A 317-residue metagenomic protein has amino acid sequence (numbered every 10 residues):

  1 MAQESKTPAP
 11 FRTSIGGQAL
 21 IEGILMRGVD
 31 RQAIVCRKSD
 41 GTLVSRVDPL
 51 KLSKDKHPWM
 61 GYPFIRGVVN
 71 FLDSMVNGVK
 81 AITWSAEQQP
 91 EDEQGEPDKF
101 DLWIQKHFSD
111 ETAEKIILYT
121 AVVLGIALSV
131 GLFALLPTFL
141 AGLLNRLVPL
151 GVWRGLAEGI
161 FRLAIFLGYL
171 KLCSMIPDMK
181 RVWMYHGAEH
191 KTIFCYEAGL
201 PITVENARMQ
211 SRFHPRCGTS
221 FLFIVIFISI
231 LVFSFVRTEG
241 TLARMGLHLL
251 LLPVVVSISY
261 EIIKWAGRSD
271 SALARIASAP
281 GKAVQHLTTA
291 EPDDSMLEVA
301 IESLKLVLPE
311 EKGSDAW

Functional and structural regions predicted by a protein language model:
M1-P97: Divalent-cation
A2-L20, I24-M26, V148, V152-S220 (+2 more regions): Polar-ligand-bearing catalytic/cofactor-coordination segments of membrane-embedded or membrane-tethered inner-membrane
E4-S14, A19-L20, L102-L147: Cytosolic-side membrane-entry/anchor segment at the start of a transmembrane helix
L50-K51, D55-P58, V68-F71, G78-P97 (+7 more regions): Multi-pass alpha-helical transmembrane bundle typical of ion/small-solute transporters and intramembrane aspartyl
W59-W84, E158-W183, V255-R268: Hydrophobic alpha-helical membrane-embedded segments
W84-Q88, G125-L150, V225-V256, Y260: Juxtamembrane "helix exit" motif at the C-terminal ends of alpha-helical transmembrane segments in multi-pass membrane
L102-T112, F139-A157, V236-G246, W265-R275 (+1 more regions): Membrane interface segments of multi-pass transport proteins and intramembrane proteases
A113-G131, Q210-F235: Transmembrane alpha-helical segments and their cytosolic interface motifs in multi-pass membrane proteins
